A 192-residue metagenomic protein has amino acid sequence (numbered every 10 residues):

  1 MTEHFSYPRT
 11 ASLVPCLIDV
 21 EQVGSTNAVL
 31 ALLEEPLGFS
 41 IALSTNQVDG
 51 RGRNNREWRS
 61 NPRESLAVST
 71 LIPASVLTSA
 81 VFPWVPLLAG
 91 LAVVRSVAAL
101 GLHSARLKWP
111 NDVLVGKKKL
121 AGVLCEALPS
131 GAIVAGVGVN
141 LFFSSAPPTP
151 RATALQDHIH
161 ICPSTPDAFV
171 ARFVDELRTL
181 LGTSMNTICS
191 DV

Functional and structural regions predicted by a protein language model:
M1-A99: N-terminal lobe of the biotin/lipoate ligase/transferase fold
T2, S12-L13, S75-A105, V115-V192: Long, positively charged amphipathic alpha-helical accessory segments at protein N-termini or as interdomain linkers
G50, D112, G138: Active-site glycine-centered loops adjacent to acidic/histidine catalytic or metal-binding residues that shape
L107-N111: Alpha/beta catalytic cores of group-transfer enzymes, especially the acyltransferase/condensing modules of polyketide
